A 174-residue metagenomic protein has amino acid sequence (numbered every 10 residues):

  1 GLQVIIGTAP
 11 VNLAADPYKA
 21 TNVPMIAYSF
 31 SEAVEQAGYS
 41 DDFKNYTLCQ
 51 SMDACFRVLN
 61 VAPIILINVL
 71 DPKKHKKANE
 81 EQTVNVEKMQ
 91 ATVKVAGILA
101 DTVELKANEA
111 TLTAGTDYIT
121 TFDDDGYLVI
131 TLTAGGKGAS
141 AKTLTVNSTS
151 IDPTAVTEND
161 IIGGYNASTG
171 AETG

Functional and structural regions predicted by a protein language model:
G1-G174: Surface-exposed assembly/interface segments
